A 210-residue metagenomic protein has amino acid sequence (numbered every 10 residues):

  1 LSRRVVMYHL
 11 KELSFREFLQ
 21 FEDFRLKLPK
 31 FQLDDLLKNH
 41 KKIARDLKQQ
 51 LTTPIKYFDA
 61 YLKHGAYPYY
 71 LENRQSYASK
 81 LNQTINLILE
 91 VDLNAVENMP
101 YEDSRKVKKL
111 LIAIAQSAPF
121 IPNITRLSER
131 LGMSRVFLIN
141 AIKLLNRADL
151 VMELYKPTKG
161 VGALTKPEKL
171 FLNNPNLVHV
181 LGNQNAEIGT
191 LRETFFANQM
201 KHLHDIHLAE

Functional and structural regions predicted by a protein language model:
S2-R105: Interdomain motor-coupling "hinge/lid" segment immediately C-terminal to the ATP-binding subdomain of NTP-driven enzymes
L71-E210: Accessory nucleic acid-recognition modules appended to NTPase machines
